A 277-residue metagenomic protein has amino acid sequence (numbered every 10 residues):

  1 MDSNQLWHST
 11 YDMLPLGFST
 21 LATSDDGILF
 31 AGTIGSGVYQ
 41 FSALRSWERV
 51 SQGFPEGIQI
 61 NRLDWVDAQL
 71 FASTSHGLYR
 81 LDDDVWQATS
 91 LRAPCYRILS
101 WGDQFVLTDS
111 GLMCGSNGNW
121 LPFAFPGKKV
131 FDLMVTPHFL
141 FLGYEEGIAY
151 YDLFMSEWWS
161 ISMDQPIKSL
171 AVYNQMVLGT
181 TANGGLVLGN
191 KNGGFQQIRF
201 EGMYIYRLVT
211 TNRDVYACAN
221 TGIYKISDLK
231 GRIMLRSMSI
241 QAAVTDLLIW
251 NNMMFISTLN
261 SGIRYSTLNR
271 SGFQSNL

Functional and structural regions predicted by a protein language model:
M1, L29-F30, Q40-F41: Hydrophobic, helix-prone linear segments
M1-D26, E48-V66, Q87-D103, L121-P137 (+6 more regions): Short coil-to-beta transitions that initiate beta-strands within beta-rich domains
T23-S24, F41, W65, S73 (+12 more regions): Generic beta-strand structural signal
L29-F30, Q69-F71, Q104-V106, F139-F141 (+3 more regions): Conserved beta-propeller blade signature
T33-W47: Beta-propeller domains
I34-V38, S75-Y79, S110-M113, E145-A149 (+4 more regions): Loop/turn residues immediately N-terminal
S42-R45, L81-V85, S116-N119, D152-S156 (+3 more regions): Short loop/turn segments that connect beta-strands within beta-propeller blades
V187, K191-R236: Intrinsically disordered, low-complexity segments enriched in Gly and acidic/Ser/Thr residues that form flexible
